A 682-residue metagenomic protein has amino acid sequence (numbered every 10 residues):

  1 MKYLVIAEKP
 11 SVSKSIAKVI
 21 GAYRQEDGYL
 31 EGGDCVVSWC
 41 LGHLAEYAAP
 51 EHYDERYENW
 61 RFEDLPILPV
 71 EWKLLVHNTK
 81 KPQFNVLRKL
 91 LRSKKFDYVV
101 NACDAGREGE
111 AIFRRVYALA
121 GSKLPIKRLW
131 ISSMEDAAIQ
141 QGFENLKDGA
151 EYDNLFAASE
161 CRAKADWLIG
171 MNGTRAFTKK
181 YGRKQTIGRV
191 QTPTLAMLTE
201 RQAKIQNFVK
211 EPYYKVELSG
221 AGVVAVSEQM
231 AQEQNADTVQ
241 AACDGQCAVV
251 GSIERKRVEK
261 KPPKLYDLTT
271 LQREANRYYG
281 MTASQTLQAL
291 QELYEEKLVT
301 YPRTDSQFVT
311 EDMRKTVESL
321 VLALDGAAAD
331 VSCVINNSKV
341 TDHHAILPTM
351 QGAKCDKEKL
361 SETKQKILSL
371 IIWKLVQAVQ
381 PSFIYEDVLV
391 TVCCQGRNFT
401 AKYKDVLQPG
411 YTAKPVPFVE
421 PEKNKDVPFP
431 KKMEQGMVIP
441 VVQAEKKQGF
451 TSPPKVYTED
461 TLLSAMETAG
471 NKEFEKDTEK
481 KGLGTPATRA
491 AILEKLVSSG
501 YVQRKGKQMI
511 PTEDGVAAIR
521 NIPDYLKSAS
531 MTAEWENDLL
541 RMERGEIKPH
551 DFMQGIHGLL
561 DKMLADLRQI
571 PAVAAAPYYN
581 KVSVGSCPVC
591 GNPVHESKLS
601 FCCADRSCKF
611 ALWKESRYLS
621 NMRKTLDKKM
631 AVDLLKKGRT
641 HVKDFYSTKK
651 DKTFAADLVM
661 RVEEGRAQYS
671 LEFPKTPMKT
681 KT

Functional and structural regions predicted by a protein language model:
M1-A163, W167, P453: Intrinsically disordered, low-complexity regulatory segments
M1-K2, A102-A105, G182-K184, R255-K264 (+3 more regions): Conserved short loop/turn motifs at secondary-structure junctions
K2-L4, K80, L91, D97 (+5 more regions): Basic, low-complexity terminal or inter-domain segments flanking catalytic cores
P10-A17, D34-V37, L41, H77-R88 (+16 more regions): Amphipathic alpha-helical transducer elements in NTP-driven molecular machines
W72, N85, K94, D136-G220 (+1 more regions): C-terminal or mid-to-C-terminal helical accessory/interaction module adjacent to the motor/catalytic core
W72-L75, C103, K123-K127, D148-L155 (+6 more regions): Short, polar/flexible loop-turn hinges at active-site or ligand-entry regions and domain interfaces
A150, E233-Y266, Q272, S530: Metal- or metallocofactor-binding catalytic centers and their adjacent structured scaffolds across diverse enzyme
